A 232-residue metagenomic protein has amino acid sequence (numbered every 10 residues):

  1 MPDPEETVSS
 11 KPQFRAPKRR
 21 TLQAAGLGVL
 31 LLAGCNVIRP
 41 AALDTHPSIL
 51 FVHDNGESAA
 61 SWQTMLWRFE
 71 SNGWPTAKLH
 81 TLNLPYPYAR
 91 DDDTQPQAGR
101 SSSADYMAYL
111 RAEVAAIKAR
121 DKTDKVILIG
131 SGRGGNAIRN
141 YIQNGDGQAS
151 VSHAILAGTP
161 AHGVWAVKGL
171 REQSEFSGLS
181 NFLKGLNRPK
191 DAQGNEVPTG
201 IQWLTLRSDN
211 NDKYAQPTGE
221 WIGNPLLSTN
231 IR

Functional and structural regions predicted by a protein language model:
M1-P17: N-terminal secretory signal peptides that target proteins for export/translocation
R19-A24: N-terminal export leaders
I38-R232: Lipid deacylating catalytic domains
